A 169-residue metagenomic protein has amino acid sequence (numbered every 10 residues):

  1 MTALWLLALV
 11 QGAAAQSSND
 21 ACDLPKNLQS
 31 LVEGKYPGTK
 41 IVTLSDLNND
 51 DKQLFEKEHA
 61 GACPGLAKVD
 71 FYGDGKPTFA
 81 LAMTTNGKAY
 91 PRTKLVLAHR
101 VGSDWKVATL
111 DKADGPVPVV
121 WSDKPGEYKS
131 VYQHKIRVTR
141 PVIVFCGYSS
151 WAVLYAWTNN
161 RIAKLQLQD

Functional and structural regions predicted by a protein language model:
T2-L4, A15-I41, W105-K106, A113-D169: Acidic, small-residue rich beta-repeat scaffolds with periodic aromatic anchors
V10-G12: N-terminal signal peptide c-region/cleavage motif recognized by signal peptidases
K52-K57, G65-V69: Short N-terminal edge-element motif at the start of the domain
E56-E58, T85-A89, V144-F145: Short consensus segments that form the blades of beta-propeller domains, in both extracellular/periplasmic
L66-D74, T84: Acidic, divalent-cation-chelating loop motifs in proteins
A80-L81: Structural core positions within WD40/WD-like beta-propeller blades
K88-L97, S150-L154: Structural motif
K94-D114: Extracellular C-terminal loop/segment signatures of secreted glycoproteins
